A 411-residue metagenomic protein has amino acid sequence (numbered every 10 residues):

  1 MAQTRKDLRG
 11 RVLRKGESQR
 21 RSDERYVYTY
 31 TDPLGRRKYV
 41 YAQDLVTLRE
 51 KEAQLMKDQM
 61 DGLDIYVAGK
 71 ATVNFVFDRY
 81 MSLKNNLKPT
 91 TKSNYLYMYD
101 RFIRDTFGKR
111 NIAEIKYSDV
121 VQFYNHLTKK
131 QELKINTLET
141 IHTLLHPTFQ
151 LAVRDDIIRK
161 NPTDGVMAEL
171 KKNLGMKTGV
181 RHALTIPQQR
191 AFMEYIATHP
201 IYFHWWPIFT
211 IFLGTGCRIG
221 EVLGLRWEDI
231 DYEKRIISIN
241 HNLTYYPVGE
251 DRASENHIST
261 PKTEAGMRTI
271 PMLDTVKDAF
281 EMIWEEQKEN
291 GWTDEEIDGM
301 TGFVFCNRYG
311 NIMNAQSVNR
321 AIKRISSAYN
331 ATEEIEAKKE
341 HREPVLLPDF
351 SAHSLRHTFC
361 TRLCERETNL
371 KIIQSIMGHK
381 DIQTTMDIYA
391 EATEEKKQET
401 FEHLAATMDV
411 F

Functional and structural regions predicted by a protein language model:
S18-S118, E285-M300, E394: N-terminal DNA-binding module of tyrosine recombinases/phage integrases
K38, D44, S238, P247-V248 (+2 more regions): C-terminal catalytic core of Y-nucleophile DNA break-rejoin enzymes
Y39-L45, G69, M81-P162, V180 (+3 more regions): N-terminal core-binding DNA-recognition domain of tyrosine site-specific recombinases/integrases
F123, Q189, G249-H257, R366 (+2 more regions): DNA/chromatin major-groove-contacting recognition/catalytic segments
Q131, E194-W205, I270, E286-E295 (+3 more regions): Short, basic (Lys/Arg/His-rich) helix/loop patches that form interaction surfaces in the mid-to-C-terminal regions
I135, E139-T143, R154, I158 (+6 more regions): Basic, Lys/Arg- and aromatic-enriched nucleic-acid-binding interface segment
G175, L243-Y245, T358, M377-H403: Catalytic-site neighborhood detector that most strongly recognizes the C-terminal catalytic loop/helix of tyrosine
K234, Y245-M267, D274-V276, I335-R342 (+1 more regions): C-terminal secondary-structure termini that scaffold catalytic or DNA-interacting sites
